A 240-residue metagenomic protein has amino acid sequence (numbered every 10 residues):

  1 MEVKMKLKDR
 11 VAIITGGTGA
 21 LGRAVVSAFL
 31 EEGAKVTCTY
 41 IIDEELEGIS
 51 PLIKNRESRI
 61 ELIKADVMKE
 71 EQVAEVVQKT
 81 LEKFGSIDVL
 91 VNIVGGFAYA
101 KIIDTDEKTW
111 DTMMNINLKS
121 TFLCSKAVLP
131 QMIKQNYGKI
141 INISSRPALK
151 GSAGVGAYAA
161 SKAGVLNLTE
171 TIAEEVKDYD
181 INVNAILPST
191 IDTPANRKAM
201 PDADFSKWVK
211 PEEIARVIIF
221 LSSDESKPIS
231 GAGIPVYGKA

Functional and structural regions predicted by a protein language model:
T18-G19: Conserved glycine-rich cofactor-binding loop
E32-G48: Conserved glycine-rich Rossmann-like NAD(P)H-binding loop of the short-chain dehydrogenase/reductase
K101-I102, T109-M114: Substrate-binding pocket helix/loop in short-chain dehydrogenase/reductase
S125, S161: Active-site helix of classical SDR
P130, E174-D178, K227: Alpha-helical segment proximal to the catalytic Tyr-Lys
Y137, E212-P235: C-terminal substrate-recognition "lid" of short-chain dehydrogenase/reductases
S145: Residue(s) in the substrate-gating loop at a strand-loop-helix junction that position the organic substrate next
